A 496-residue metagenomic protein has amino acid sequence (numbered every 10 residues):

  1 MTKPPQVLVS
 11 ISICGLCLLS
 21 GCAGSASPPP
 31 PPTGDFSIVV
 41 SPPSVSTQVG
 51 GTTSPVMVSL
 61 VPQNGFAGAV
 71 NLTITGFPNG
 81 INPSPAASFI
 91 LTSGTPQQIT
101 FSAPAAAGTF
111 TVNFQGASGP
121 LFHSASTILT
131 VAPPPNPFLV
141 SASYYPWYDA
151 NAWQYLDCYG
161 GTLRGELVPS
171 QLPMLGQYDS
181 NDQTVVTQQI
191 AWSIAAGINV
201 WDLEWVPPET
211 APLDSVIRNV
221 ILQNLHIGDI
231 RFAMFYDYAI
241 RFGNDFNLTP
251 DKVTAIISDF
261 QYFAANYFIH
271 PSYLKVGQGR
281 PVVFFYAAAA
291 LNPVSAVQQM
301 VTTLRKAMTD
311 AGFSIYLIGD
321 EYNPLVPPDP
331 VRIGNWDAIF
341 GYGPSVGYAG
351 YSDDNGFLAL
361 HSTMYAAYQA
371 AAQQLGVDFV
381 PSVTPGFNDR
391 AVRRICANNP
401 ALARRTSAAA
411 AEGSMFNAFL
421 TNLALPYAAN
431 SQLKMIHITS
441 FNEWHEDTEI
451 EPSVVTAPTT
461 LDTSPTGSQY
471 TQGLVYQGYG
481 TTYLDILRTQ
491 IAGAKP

Functional and structural regions predicted by a protein language model:
M1-S12: Bacterial N-terminal signal peptides that target proteins for export
K3, V61, N71-T75, A86 (+4 more regions): Solvent-exposed, well-ordered amphipathic alpha-helical segments that flank/support binding or catalytic loops
L8-V9, T100-F101, V283: Intrinsic structural disorder/low-complexity segments
C14-C17: Cysteine-centered motifs
L19-G21: C-terminal motif of bacterial Sec signal peptides marking the signal peptidase cleavage site
A23-G24, G50, G68, P104 (+7 more regions): Glycine-centered flexibility motif
A26-P134: Long beta-sheet-rich domains in secretory-pathway and surface-associated proteins
P133-P496: Glycan-processing catalytic domains of CAZymes
